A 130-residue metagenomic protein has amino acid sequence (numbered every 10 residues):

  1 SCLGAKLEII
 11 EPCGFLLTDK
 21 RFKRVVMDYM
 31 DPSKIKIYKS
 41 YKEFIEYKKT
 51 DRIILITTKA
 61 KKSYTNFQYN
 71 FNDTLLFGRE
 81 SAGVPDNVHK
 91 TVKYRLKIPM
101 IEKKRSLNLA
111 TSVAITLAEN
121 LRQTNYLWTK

Functional and structural regions predicted by a protein language model:
S1-K130: Post-transcriptional modification and biogenesis factors for structured RNAs of the translation apparatus
